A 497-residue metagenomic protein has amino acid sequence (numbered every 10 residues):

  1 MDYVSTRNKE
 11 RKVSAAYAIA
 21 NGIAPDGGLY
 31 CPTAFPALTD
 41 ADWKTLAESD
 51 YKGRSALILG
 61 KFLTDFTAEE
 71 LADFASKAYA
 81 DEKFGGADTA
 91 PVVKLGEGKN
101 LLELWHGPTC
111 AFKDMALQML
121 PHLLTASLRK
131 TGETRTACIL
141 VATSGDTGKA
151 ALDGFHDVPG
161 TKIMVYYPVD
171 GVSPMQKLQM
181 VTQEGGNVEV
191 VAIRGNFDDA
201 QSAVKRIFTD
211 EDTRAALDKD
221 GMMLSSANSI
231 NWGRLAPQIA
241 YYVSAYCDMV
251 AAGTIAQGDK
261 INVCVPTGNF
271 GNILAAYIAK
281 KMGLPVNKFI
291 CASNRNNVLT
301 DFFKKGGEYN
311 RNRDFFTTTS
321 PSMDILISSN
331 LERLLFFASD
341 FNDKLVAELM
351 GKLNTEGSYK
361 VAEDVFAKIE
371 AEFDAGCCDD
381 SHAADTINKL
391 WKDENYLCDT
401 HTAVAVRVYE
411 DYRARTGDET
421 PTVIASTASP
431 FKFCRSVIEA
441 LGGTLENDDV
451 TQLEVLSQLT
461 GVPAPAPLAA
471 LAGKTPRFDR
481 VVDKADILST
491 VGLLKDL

Functional and structural regions predicted by a protein language model:
M1-L497: PLP-dependent amino-acid enzyme catalytic core
